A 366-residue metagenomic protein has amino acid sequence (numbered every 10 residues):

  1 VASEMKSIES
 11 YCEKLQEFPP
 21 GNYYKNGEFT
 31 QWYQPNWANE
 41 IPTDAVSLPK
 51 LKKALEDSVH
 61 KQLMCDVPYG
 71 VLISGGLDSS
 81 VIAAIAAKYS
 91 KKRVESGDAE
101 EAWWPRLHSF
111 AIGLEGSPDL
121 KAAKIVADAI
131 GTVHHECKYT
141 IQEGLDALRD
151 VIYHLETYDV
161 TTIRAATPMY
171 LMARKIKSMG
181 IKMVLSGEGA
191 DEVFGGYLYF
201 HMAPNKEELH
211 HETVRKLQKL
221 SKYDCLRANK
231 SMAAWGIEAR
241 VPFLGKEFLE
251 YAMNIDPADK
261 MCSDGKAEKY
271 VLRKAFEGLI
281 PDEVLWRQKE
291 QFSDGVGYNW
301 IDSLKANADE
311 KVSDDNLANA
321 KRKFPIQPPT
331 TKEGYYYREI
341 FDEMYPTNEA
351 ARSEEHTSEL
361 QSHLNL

Functional and structural regions predicted by a protein language model:
V1-Y158, E283: Cysteine-centered catalytic environments shared across enzyme families
T43-S47, L51, V160, R164 (+3 more regions): Conserved acidic
P49-V71, R174-I181, I340-R352: Phosphate/ATP-binding catalytic cores across multiple sugar-kinase/actin-like superfamilies, primarily ASKHA
K50, A54, V81-I85, A122-I125 (+6 more regions): Short amphipathic alpha-helical face segments that pack within enzyme cores and frequently flank/anchor catalytic
S80-I82, E143, E192-G196, H201 (+1 more regions): Short catalytic/ligand-binding loop motif for oxyanion handling, primarily in non-cytosolic enzymes, centered on
A86-S90, H201, D256: Active-site catalytic pocket residues across diverse enzymes, especially alpha/beta-hydrolases
S178-L185, P204, L209-S358, S362: Adenosyl-5′-phosphate
I181-D191, Y197: Short acidic/histidine-rich active-site segments
